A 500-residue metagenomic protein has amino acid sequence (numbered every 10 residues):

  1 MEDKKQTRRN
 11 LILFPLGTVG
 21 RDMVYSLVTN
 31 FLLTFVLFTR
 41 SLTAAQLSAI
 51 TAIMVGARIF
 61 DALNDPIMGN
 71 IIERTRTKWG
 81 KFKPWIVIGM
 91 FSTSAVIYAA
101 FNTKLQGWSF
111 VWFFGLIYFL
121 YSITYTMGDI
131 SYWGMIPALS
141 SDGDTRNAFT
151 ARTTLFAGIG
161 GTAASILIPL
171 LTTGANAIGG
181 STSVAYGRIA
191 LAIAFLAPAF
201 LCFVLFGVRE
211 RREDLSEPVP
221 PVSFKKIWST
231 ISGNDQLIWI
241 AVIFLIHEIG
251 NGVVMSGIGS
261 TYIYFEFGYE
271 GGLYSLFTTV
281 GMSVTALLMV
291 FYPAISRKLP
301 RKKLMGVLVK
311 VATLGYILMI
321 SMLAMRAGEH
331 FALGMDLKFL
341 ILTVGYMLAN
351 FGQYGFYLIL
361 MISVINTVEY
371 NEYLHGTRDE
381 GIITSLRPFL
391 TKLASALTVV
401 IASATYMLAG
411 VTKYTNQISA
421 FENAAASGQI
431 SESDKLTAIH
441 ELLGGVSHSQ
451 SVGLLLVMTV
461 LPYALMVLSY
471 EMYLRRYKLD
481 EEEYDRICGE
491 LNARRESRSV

Functional and structural regions predicted by a protein language model:
M1-V500: Membrane-embedded alpha-helical bundles of multi-pass transporters/translocases, especially carrier/permease families
